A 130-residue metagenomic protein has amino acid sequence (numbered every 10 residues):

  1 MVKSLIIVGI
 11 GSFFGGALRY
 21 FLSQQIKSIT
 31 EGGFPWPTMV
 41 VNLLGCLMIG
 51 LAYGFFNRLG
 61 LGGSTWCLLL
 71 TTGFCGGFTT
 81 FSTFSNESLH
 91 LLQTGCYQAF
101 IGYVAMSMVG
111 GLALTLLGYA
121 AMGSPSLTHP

Functional and structural regions predicted by a protein language model:
M1-P130: Membrane-interface helix-loop junctions in multi-pass transporters/channels
